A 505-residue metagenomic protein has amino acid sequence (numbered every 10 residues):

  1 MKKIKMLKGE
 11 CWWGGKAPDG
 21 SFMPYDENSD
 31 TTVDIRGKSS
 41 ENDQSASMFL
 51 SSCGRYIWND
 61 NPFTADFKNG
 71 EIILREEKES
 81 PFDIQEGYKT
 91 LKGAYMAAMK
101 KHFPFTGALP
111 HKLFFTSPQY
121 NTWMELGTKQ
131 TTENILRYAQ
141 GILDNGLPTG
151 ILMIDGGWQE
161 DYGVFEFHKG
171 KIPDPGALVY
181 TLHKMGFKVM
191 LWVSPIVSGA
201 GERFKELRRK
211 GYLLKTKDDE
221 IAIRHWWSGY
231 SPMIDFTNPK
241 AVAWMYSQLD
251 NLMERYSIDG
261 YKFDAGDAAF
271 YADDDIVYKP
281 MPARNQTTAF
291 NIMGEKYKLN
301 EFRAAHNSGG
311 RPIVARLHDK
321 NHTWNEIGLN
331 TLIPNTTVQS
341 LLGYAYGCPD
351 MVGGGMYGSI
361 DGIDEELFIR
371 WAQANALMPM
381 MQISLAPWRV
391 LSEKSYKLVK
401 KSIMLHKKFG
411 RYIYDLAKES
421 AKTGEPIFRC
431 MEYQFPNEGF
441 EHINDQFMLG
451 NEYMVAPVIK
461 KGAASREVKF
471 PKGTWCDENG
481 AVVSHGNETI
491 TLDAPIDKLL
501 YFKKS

Functional and structural regions predicted by a protein language model:
M1-F114, T132-D144, F435, T491-K504: Catalytic and substrate-binding clefts that recognize carbohydrates or anionic sugar/phosphate headgroups
P24-Y25, P148-V399, E432-F435, G450: Aromatic- and carboxylate-enriched substrate-binding clefts and catalytic-loop regions of carbohydrate-active enzymes
I35-G37, Q44-A46, G107-L109, Q140-I142 (+7 more regions): Generic recognition of flexible, low-complexity loop/linker segments
Q44-M48, C53-R55, P118, I369 (+2 more regions): Residue-level detector of short, conserved catalytic/binding motifs and their immediate flanks
C53-R55, P62-T64, E125, I196-V197 (+11 more regions): Short, glycine-/Ser/Thr-/acidic-enriched flexible segments
N59-N61, K68-G70, T131-T132, P312-I313 (+6 more regions): Short conserved micro-motifs at the rims of enzyme active sites and ligand-binding pockets
H102-K129, T149, G156: An acidic-aromatic substrate-binding cleft motif
G141, N145-G146, H168, L178-K188 (+3 more regions): Carbohydrate-binding surfaces of carbohydrate-active enzymes
